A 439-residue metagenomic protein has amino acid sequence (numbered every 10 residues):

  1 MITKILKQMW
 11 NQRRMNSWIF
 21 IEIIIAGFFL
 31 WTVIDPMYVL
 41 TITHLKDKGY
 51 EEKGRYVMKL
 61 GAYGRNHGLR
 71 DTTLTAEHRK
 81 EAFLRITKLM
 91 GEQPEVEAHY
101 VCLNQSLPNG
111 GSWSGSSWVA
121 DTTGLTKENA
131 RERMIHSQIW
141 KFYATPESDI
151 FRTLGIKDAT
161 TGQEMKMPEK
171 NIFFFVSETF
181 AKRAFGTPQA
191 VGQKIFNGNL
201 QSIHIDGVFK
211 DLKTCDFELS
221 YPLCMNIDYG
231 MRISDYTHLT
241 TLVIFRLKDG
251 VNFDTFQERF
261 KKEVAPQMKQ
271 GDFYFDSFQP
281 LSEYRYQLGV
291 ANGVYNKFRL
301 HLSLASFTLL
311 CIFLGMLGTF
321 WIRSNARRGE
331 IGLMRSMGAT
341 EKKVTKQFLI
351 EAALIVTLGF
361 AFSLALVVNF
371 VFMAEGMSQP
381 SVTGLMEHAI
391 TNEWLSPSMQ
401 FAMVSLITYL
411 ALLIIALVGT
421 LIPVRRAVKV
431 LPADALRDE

Functional and structural regions predicted by a protein language model:
I2-K7, L40-T43, F401-E439: C-terminal membrane-exit region of the final transmembrane helix in multipass inner-membrane proteins
I2-L6, S17, E283-S303, E330 (+3 more regions): Alpha-helical membrane-protein architecture signal
T3-K7, L314-E351, K429-E439: Intracellular coupling helices
Q12-L40, G293-G329, A353-L366, A411-V418: Hydrophobic alpha-helical transmembrane segments of multi-pass inner-membrane transport and secretion
I34-E128, A374, S378-E393, P397-S398: Membrane-proximal extracellular/periplasmic loop immediately following the first transmembrane helix
S112-L288: Mid-to-C-terminal secondary-structure elements that act as membrane-proximal/extracytoplasmic interface segments
K297-L300, T357, A361, S381-I422: Conserved transmembrane alpha-helices of multi-pass membrane proteins, especially helix-helix packing segments enriched
G329-G376, I407, A411, I415: Transmembrane alpha-helical interface segments in multi-pass membrane proteins
